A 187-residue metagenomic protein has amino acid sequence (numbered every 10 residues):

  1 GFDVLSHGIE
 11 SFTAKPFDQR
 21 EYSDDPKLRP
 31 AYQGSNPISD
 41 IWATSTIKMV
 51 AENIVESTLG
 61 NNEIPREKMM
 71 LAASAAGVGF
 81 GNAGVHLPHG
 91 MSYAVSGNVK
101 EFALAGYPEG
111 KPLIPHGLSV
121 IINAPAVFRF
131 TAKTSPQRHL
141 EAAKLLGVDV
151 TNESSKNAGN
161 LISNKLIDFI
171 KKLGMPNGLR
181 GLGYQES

Functional and structural regions predicted by a protein language model:
G1-D18: Internal alpha/beta core interface subdomains
D3, H7, K48, E52 (+1 more regions): Short, contiguous clusters of charged residues that form electrostatic/catalytic patches at enzyme active sites, used
L5-I9, M69-G77, A124, L166 (+2 more regions): Short alpha-helical scaffolding segments that buttress acidic/His motifs in well-ordered protein cores
H7, Y93, V99, Y184-S187: Generic hydrophobic, helix-prone segments enriched in Leu/Val/Ile
I9-E10, G84, K111, P176 (+1 more regions): Generic secondary-structure boundary/loop-capping signal
F17-N160: Active-site segments that bind and position negatively charged phosphate/pyrophosphate groups
H139-S187: C-terminal charged capping/lid subdomain of soluble metabolic enzymes
